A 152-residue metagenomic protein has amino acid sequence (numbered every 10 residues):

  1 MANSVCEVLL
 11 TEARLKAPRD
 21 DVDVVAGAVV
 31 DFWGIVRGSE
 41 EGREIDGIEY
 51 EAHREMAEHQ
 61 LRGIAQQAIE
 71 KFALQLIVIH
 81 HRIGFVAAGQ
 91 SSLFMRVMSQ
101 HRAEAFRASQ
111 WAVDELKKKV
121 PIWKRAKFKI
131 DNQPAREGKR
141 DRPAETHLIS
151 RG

Functional and structural regions predicted by a protein language model:
M1-S91, M98-G152: N-terminal, polar/charged subdomain of small-to-medium soluble alpha/beta proteins
